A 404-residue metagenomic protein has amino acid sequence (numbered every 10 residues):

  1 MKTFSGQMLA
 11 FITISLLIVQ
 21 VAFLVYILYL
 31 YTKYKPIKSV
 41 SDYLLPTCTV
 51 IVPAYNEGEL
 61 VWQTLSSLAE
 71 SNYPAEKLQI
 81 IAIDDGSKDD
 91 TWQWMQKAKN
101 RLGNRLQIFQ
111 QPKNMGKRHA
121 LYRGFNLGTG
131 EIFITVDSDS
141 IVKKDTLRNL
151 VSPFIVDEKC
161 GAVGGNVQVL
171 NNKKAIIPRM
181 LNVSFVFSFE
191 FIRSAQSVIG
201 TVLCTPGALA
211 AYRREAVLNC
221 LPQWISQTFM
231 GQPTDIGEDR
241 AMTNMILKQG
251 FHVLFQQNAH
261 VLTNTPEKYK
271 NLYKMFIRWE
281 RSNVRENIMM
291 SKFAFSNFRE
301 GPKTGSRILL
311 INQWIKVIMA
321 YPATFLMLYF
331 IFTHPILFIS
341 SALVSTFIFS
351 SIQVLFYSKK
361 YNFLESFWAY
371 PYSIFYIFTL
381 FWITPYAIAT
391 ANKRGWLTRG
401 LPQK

Functional and structural regions predicted by a protein language model:
M1-S66: N-proximal low-complexity "stem/linker" segments adjacent to membrane-targeting elements
F4-Q7, Y29-Y43, I308-G395: Membrane-embedded multi-pass helical conduit in multi-pass membrane proteins, especially envelope-biosynthetic
I12, K268, G305-I308: Short N-terminal alpha-helical targeting/association segments
F23, L218-N219, Y386-A387: Short helix-terminus and kink motifs of transmembrane alpha helices, predominantly at the cytoplasmic interface
D42-F298: Non-transmembrane catalytic domains and loops of membrane-associated enzymes and transporters that build or traffic
S67-A75, K143, W368-T384, T398-K404: Alpha-helical membrane-embedding segments and immediately adjacent membrane-interface amphipathic helices
F229-M230, F298-L310: Membrane-water interface at loop-to-transmembrane-helix junctions
